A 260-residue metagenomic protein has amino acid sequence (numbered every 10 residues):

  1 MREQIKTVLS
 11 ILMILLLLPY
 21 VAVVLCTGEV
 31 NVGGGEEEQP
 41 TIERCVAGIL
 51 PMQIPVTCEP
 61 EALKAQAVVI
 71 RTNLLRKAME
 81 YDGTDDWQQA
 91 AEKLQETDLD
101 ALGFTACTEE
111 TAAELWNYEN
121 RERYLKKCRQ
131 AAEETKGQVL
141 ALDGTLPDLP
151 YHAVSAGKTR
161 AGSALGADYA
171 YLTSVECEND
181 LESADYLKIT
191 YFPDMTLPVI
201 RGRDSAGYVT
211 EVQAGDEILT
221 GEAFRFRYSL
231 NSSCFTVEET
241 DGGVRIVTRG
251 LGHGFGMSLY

Functional and structural regions predicted by a protein language model:
M1-Y260: Conserved, single-site charged/polar hotspot
